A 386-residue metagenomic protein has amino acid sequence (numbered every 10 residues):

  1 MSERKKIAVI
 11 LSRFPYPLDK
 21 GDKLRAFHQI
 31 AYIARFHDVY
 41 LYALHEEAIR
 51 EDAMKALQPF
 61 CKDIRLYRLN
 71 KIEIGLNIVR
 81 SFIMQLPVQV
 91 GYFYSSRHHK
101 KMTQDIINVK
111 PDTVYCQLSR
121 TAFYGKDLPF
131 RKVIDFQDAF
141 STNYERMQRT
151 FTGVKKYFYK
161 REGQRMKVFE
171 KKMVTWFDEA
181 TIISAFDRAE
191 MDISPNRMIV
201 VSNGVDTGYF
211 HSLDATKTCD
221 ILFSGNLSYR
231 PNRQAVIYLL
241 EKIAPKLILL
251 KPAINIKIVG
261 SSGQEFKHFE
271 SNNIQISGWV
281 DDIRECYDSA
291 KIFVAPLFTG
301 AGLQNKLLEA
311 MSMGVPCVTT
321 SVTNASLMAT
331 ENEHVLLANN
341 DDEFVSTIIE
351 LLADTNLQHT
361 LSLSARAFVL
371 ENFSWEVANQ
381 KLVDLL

Functional and structural regions predicted by a protein language model:
M1-R65: N-terminal subdomain of nucleotide-sugar transferases
S12, K71, G75-G91, V133-K171 (+1 more regions): Acceptor-binding helix/loop patch of EC 2.4 sugar-transfer enzymes, predominantly nucleotide-sugar-dependent
V133, S141, Y159-H211: Donor nucleotide-sugar binding/catalytic pocket of nucleotide-sugar-dependent glycosyltransferases
D178, D288-G302, M313-P316: Acidic donor-binding loop of glycosyltransferase active sites
V200-D288: Conserved catalytic-core segment of nucleotide-activated headgroup transferases in glycan assembly
K306-E309, P316-T320: Short hydrophobic beta-strand element within catalytic cores of glycosyltransferases and related nucleotide-activated
V335-D342, E350-T355: Conserved acidic donor-binding segment of nucleotide-sugar-dependent glycosyltransferases
E350, L357-E371, A378-K381: A short, well-ordered alpha-helix in the C-terminal region of glycosyltransferases
